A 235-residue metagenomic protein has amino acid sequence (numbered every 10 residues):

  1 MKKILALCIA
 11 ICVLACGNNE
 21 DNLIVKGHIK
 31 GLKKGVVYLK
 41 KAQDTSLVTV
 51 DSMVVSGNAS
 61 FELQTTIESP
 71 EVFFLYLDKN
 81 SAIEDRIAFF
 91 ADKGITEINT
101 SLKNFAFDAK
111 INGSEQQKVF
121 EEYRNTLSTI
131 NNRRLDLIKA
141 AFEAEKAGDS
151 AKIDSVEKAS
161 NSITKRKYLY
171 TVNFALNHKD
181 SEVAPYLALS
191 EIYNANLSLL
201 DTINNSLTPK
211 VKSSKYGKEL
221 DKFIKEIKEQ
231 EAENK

Functional and structural regions predicted by a protein language model:
M1-I4: Positively charged n-region of N-terminal signal peptides that target proteins for export
A6-I9: Sec-dependent N-terminal signal peptides
C12-A15: C-terminal motif of bacterial Sec signal peptides marking the signal peptidase cleavage site
G17-K103: Start-of-domain marker
I67-V72, D78-L220, I224-I227: Preference for long, solvent-exposed alpha-helical segments and helix-linker "stalks"
E233-K235: Short, solvent-exposed mixed-charge patches
